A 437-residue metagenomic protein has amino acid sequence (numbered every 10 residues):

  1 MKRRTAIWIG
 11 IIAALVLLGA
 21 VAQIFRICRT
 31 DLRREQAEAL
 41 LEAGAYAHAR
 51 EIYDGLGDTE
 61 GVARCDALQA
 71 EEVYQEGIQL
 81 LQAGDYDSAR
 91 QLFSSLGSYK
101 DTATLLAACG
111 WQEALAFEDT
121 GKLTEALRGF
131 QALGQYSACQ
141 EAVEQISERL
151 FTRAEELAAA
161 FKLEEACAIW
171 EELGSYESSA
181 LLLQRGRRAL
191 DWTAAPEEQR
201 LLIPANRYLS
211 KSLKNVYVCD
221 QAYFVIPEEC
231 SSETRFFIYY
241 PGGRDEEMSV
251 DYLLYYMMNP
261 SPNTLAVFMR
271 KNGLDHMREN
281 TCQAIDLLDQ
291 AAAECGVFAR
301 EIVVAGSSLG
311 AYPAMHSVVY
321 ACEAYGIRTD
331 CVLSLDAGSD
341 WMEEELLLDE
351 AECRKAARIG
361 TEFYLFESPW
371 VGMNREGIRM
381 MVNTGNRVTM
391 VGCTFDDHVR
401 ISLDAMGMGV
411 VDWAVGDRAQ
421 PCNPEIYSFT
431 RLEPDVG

Functional and structural regions predicted by a protein language model:
M1-L17: N-terminal Sec-pathway targeting helices
Q184-R235: A domain-start/cap signature at the N-terminus of enzymes
D220, V225-N259: Short, surface-exposed "cap/lid" segments of acyl-processing enzymes
P262-L274: Conserved alpha/beta-hydrolase
D275-C295: Alpha/beta-hydrolase active-site loop
G296-S308: Alpha/beta-hydrolase fold nucleophile elbow
G306-H316: Glycine-rich nucleophile elbow surrounding the catalytic serine of serine-hydrolase chemistry
D330-N423: The feature captures the conserved acid-bearing segment of alpha/beta-hydrolase catalytic domains
